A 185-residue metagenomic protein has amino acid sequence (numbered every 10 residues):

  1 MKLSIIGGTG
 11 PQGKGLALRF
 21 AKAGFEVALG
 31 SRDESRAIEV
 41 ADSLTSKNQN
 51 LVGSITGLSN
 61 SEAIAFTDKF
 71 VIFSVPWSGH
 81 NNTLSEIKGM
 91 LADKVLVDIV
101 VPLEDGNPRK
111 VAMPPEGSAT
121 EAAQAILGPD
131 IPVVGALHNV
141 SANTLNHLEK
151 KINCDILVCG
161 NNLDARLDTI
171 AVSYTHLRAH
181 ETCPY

Functional and structural regions predicted by a protein language model:
M1-S43: NAD(P)+-binding Rossmann beta1-loop-alpha1 motif at the extreme N-terminus of oxidoreductases
A28, P108-E116, E121, H147-D164: Short beta-strand and adjoining strand-loop segment in the mid-core of the Rossmann-like NAD(P)-dependent dehydrogenase
V40-V52: Short, conserved SAM-binding/catalytic segment of Class I S-adenosyl-L-methionine-dependent methyltransferases
S61-V95, E104-D105: Rossmann-like NAD(P)-binding element
V100-V133, V140: Rossmann-fold NAD(P)-binding glycine/threonine-rich loop
L127-Y174: Adenosine-phosphate binding glycine-rich loop
T175-T182: Conserved small/polar residues in nucleotide/adenosyl-binding loops
